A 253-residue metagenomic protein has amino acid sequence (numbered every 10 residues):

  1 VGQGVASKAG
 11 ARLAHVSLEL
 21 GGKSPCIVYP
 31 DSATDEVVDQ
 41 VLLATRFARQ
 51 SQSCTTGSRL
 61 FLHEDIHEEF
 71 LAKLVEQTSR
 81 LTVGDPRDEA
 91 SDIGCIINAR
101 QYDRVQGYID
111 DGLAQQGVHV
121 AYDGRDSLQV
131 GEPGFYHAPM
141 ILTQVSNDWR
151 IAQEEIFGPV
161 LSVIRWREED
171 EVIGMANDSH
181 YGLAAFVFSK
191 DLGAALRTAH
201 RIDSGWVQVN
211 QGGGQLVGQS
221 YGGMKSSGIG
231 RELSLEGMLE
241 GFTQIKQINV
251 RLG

Functional and structural regions predicted by a protein language model:
V1-S146, V209: ALDH superfamily catalytic-core signature
I27, T82, P133-G253: Conserved C-terminal structural/oligomerization subdomain of aldehyde/semialdehyde dehydrogenase
